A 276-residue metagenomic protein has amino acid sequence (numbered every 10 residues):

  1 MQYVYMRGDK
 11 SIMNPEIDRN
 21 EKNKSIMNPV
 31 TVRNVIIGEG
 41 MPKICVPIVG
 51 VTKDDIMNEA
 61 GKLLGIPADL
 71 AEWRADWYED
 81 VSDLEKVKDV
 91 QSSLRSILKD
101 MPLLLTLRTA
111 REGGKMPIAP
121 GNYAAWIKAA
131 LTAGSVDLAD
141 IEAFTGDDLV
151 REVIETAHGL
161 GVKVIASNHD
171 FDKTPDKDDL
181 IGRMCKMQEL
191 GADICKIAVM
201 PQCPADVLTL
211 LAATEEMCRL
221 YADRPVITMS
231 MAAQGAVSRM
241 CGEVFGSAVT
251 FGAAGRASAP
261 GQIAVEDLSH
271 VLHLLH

Functional and structural regions predicted by a protein language model:
Q2-R7, N14, N23-N58: N-terminal amphipathic alpha-helix/helix-capping segment at the start of soluble metabolic enzymes
V30-I36, L63-P67, A125-I127, T156-H158 (+1 more regions): A broad, low-specificity signal for short, low-complexity segments enriched in glycine/proline and polar/charged
V32, N58, A125, T214-E215: A generic local structural motif
G38-G40, T106, L131-G134, G161-I165 (+1 more regions): A short alpha-helix capping/helix-coil boundary motif
P42, M101-P102, V162, R224: A structural micro-motif
K43-T156, H169-K173: Active-site beta->alpha loop and helix N-cap motifs at the rims of alpha/beta catalytic domains
L138, A143-H276: Catalytic alpha/beta core domains of metabolic enzymes, predominantly
